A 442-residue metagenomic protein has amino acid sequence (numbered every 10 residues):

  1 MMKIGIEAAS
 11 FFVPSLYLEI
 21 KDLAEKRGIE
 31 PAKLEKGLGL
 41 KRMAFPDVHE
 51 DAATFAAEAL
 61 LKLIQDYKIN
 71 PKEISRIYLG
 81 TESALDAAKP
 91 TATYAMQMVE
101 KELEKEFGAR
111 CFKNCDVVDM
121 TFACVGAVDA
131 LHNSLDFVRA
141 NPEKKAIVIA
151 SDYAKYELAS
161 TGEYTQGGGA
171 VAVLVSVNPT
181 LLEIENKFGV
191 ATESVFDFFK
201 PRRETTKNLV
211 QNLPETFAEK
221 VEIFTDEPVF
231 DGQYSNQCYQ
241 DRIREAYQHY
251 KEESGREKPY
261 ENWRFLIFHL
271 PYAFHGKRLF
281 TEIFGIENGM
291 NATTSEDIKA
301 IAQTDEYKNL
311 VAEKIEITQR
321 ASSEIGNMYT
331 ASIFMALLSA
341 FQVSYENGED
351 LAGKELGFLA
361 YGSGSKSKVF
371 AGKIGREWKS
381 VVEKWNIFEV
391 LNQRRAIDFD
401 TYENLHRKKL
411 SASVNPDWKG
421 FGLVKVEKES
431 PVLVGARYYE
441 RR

Functional and structural regions predicted by a protein language model:
M1-H49, E163-D241, E245, S365-R442: Condensing-enzyme catalytic core mediating Claisen C-C bond formation in acyl metabolism
I6, A52-V128, E257-I283: Conserved beta-ketoacyl condensing-enzyme motif
I6, L34, L63, I74-I77 (+7 more regions): Buried hydrophobic positions in well-ordered alpha/beta secondary-structure cores of metabolic enzymes
A32-G37, K41-T54, A84-K145, S151 (+1 more regions): Conserved catalytic cysteine-centered active-site region of acyl-thioester-dependent Claisen-condensing enzymes
P71, K89, T93, K101-E257 (+3 more regions): Acyl-thioester C-C bond-transforming condensing/cleaving domain
R203-Q211, Y260, R278-D297: Internal, charge-rich low-complexity segments
G232-R256, Y260-E287, G326: A conserved active-site cap/scaffold subdomain adjacent to cofactor or substrate pockets
K314-I315, L338-N392: Catalytic phosphate/nucleotide-handling subdomain of diverse soluble enzymes
